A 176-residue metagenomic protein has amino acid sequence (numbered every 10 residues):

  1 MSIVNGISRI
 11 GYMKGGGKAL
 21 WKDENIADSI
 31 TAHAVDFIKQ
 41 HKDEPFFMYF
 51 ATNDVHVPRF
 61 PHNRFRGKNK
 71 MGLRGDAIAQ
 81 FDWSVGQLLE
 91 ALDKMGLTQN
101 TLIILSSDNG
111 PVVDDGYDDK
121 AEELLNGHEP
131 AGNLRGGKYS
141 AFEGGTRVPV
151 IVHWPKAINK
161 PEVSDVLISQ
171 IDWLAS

Functional and structural regions predicted by a protein language model:
M1-P45, T52-P61: Formylglycine-dependent
K14, G86-M95, E123-S176: Substrate-binding rim/cap in mid-to-C-terminal beta-strand-loop elements of soluble/periplasmic
G16-D28, G67-Q80: The substrate-binding groove and active-site-proximal loops of carbohydrate-active enzymes, especially glycoside
I30-A34, A77-S84, L88, W173: Alpha-helical packing segments of well-folded alpha/beta enzyme cores
H41-M48, G96-I103, T146-V148: Loop/turn elements at helix/coil->beta-strand transitions in domains of secreted/extracellular proteins
Y49-P58, L105-V113: Short, solvent-exposed turn/loop segments enriched in Gly/Ser/Thr/Pro and often Arg
P58-F65, V113-L124, P130, V163: Short, solvent-exposed loop/turn and secondary-structure capping segments
F81-D118: Metal-dependent active-site segment of extracytoplasmic phospho-/sulfohydrolases and closely related
